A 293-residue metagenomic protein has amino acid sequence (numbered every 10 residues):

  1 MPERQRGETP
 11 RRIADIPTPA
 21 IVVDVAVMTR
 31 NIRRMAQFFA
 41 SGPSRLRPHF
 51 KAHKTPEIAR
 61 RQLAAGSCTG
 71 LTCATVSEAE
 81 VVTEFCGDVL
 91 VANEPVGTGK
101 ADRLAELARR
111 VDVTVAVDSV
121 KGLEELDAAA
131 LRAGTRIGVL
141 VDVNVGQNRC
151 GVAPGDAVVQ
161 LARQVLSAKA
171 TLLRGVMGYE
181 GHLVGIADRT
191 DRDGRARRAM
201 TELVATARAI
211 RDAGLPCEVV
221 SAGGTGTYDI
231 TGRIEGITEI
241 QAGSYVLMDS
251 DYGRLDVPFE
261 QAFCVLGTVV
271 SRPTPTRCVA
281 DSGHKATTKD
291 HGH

Functional and structural regions predicted by a protein language model:
R4-E8, V27-I58, A74: N-terminal glycine-rich anion-binding loops that anchor highly charged ligand groups
R4-V23: Generic N-terminal amphipathic, Lys/Arg-enriched alpha-helix
M28, I32, T55, S119 (+4 more regions): Aromatic/hydrophobic pocket-lining residues that form the small-molecule binding cavity in soluble enzyme cores
T29, K100, G283: Expand to "…catalyze enediolate/carbanion chemistry for C-C bond making/breaking, isomerization, decarboxylation
M35-S41, G66, V91-E94, D118 (+3 more regions): Alpha-helix-loop-beta-strand connector modules within alpha/beta enzyme cores
H49-G185: Active-site-proximal beta-alpha core segment in soluble small-molecule metabolic enzymes
G138, N144-V257: Active-site loop/helix belt of alpha/beta enzymes
M248-H293: Charged (often Lys/Glu-rich) extended helix/loop segments that serve as interaction or gating elements
